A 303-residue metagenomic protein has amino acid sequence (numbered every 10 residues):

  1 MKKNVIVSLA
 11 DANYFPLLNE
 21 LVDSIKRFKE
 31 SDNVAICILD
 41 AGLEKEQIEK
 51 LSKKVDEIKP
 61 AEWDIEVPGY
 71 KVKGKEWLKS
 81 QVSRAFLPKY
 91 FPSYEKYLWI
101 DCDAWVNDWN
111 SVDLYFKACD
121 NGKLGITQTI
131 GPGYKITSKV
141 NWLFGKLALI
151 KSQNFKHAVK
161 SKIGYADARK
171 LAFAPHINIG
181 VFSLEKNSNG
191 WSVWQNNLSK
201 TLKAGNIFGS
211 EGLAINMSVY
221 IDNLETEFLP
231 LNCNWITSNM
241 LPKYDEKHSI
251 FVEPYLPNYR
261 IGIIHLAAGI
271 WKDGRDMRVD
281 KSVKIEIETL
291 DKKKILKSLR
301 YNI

Functional and structural regions predicted by a protein language model:
M1-I303: Glycosyltransferase catalytic domains, chiefly GT-A lineage
